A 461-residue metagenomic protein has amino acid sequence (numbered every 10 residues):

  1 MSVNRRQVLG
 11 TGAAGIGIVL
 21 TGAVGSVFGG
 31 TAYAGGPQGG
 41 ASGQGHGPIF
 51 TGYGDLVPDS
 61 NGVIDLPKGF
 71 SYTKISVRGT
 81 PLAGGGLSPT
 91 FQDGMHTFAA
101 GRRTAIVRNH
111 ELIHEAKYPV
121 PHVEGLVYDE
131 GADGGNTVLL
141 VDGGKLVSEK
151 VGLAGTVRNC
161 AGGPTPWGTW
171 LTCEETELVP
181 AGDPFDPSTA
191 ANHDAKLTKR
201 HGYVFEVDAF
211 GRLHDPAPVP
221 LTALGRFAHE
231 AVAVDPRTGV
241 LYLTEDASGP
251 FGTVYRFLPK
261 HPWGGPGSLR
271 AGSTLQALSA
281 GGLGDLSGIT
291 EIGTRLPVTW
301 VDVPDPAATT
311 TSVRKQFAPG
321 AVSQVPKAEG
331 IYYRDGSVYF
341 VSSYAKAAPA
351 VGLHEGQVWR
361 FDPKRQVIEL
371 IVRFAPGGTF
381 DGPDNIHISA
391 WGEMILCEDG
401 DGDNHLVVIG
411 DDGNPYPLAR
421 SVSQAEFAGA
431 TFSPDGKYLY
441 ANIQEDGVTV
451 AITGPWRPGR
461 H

Functional and structural regions predicted by a protein language model:
M1-I16: N-terminal secretory signal peptides and thylakoid transit peptides that target proteins across membranes
G22-K68, Y72: C-terminal segment of N-terminal export signals and the immediately downstream linker at the start of the mature
S60-T80, G85-G86, L140-L153, F205-F227 (+4 more regions): Blade-edge beta-strand/turn elements of extracellular beta-propeller and related beta-sheet repeat scaffolds
G86-G101, T156-W167, R226-T238, V322-G336 (+2 more regions): Beta-rich, blade/repeat-based domains predominating in secreted/periplasmic proteins but also intracellular
D133-D142, H193-F210, R256-P259, G356-D362 (+1 more regions): Beta-propeller blade signature
I292-F361: Beta-propeller domains
S342-Y344, A375-D411: Loop/turn-rich, solvent-exposed surfaces of beta-rich toroidal or solenoidal domains
T431-H461: Blade-level signature of beta-propeller repeat domains, shared across WD40, Kelch, NHL, RCC1 and BNR/Asp-box propellers
